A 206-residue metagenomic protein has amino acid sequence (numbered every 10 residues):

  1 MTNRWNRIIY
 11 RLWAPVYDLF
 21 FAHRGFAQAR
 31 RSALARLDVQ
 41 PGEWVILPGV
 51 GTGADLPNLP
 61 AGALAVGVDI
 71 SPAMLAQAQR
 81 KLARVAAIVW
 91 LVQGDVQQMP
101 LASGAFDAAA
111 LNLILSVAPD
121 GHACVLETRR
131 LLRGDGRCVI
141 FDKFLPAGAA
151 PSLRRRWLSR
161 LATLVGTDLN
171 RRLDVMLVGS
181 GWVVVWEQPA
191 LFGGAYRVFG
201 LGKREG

Functional and structural regions predicted by a protein language model:
M1-V39, A54-D55, Q77, K81 (+2 more regions): Conserved class I S-adenosyl-L-methionine
R4, F20-H23, V139-V198: C-terminal alpha-helical "lid/dimerization" subdomain adjacent to the S-adenosyl-L-methionine
G42, L132-C138: Short glycine-dipeptide loop
W44-Q98: Class I SAM-dependent methyltransferase SAM/SAH-binding core
Q97-A109: A short acidic, Gly/Pro-enriched loop at the edge of an enzyme's catalytic core that lines a small-molecule cofactor
A108-D120: A short SAM/SAH-binding and catalytic strip from SAM-dependent methyltransferases
H122-G134: A short glycine-rich, Lys/Arg-flanked "PGG" loop and its adjoining helix->strand segment in the class I
V198-G206: C-terminal lobe and adjacent flexible extensions of AdoMet/dcAdoMet transferase-like proteins
